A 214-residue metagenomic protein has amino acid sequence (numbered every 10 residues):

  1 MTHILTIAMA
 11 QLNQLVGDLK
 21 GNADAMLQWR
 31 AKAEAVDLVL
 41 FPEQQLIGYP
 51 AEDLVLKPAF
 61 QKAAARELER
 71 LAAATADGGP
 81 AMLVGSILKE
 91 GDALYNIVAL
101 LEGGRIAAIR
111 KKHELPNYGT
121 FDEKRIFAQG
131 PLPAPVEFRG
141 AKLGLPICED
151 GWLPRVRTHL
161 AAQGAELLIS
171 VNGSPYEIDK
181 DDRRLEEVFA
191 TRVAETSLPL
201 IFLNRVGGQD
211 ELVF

Functional and structural regions predicted by a protein language model:
M1-F214: Enzyme catalytic cores with a strong preference for nitrogen-chemistry domains
